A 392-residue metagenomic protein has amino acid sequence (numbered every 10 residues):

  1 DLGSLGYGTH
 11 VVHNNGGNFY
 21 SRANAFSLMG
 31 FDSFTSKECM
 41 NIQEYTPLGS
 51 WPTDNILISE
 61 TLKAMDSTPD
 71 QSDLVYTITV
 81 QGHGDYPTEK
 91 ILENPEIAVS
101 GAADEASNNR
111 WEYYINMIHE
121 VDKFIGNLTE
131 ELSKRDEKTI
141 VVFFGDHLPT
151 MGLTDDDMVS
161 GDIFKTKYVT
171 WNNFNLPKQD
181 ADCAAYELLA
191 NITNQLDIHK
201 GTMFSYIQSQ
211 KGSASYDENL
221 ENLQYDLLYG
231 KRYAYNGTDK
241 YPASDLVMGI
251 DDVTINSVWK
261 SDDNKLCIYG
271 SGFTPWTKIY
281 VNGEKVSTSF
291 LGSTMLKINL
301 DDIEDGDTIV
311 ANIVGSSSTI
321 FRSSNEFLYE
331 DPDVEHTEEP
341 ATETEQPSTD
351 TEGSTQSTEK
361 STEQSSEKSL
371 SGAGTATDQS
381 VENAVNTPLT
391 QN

Functional and structural regions predicted by a protein language model:
D1-M295, D302-N392: Solvent-exposed soluble domains appended to multi-pass membrane proteins
